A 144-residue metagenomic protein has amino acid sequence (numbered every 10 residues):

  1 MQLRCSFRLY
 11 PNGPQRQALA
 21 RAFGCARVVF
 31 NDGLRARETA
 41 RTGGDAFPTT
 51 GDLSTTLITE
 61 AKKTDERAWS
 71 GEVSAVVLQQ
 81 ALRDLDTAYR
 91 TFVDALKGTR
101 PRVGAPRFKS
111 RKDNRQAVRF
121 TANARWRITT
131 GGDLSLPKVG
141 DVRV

Functional and structural regions predicted by a protein language model:
M1-V144: Nucleic-acid substrate recognition interfaces
